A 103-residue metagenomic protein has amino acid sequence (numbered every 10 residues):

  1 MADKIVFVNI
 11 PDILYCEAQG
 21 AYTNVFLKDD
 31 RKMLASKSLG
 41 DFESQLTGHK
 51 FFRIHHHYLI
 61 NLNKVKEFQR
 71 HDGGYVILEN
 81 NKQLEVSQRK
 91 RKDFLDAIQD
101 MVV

Functional and structural regions predicted by a protein language model:
M1-E79, E85: Conserved binding/recognition cores within well-folded domains
L59, D96-A97: A periodicity- and composition-biased signal for non-globular, repetitive helical segments
S87-R91, D96: Short, Lys/Arg-enriched C-terminal cap helix and immediately downstream tail that follows
I98-V103: Short, charged, intrinsically disordered terminal tails
